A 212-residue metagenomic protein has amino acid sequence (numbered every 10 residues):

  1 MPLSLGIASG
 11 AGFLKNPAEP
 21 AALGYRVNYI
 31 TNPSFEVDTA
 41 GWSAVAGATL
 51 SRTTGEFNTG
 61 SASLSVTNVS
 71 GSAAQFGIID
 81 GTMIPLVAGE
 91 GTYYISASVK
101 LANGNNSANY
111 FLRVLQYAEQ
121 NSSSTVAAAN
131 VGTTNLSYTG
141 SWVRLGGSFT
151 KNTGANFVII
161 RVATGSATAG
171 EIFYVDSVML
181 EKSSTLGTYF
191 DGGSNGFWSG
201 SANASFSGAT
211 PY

Functional and structural regions predicted by a protein language model:
P2-Y212: Extracellular and organelle-lumenal recognition/adhesion modules and their flexible linkers in secreted
